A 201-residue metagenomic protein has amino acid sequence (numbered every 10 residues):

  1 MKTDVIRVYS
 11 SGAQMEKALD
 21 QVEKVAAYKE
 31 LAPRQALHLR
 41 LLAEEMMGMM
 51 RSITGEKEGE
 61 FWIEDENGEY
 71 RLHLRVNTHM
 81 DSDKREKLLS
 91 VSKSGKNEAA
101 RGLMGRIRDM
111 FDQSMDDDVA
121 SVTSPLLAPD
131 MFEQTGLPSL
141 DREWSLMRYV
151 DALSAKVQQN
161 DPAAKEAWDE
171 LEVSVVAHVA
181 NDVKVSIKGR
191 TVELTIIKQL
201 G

Functional and structural regions predicted by a protein language model:
K2-D4, S52-G201: Conserved beta-strand-loop-beta-strand hairpin that lines the nucleotide-binding pocket of ATP/GTP-utilizing enzymes
K2-K29: Helix-loop-beta hinge of the Bergerat
S11-M15, H38, W168, E172: Phosphate/oxyanion-binding active-site loops and adjacent basic polyanion-contact surfaces
D20-M47, G95-G102, Q158-E166: Conserved short strand/loop->alpha-helix "switch" segment adjacent to the catalytic nucleotide/phosphoryl-transfer site
